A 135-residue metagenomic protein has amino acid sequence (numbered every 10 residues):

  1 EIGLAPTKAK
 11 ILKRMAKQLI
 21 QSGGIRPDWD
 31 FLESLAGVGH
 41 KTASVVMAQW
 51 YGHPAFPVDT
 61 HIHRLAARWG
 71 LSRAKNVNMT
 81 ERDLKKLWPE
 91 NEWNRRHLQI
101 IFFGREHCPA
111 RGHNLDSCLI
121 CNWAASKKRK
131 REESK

Functional and structural regions predicted by a protein language model:
E1-S134: Catalytic cores of DNA base-excision repair glycosylases
